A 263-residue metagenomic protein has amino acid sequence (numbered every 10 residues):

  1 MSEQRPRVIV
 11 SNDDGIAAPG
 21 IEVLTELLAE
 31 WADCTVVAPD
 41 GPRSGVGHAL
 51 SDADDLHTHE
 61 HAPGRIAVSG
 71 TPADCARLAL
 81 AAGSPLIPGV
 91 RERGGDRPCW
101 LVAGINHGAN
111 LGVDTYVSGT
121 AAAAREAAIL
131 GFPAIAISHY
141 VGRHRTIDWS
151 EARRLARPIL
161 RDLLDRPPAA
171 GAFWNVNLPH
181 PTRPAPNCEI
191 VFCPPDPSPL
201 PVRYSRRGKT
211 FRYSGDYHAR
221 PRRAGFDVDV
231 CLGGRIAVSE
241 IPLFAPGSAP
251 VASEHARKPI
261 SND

Functional and structural regions predicted by a protein language model:
S2-V8, A18-R97: A cross-family phosphate/adenosyl-ligand binding-site feature
D14, P42, T71-P72, N106-A109 (+2 more regions): Short glycine-rich anion-binding loops that position phosphate/pyrophosphate groups of nucleotides and phosphorylated
T35-V37, I66, I135-I137, W174-V176: Hydrophobic/aromatic beta-strand patches that form the interior of the parallel beta-sheet core in alpha/beta enzyme
C75, W149-D263: Electrostatically charged, flexible surface regions
A109-S118: Glycine/threonine-rich flexible loop motifs
A123-A127: Hydrophobic/aromatic ligand-binding patch that stacks against planar heteroaromatic rings of cofactors or nucleotides
A128-E151: Glycine-rich phosphate/pyrophosphate-binding loops and their adjacent beta-strand/loop elements at enzyme active sites
